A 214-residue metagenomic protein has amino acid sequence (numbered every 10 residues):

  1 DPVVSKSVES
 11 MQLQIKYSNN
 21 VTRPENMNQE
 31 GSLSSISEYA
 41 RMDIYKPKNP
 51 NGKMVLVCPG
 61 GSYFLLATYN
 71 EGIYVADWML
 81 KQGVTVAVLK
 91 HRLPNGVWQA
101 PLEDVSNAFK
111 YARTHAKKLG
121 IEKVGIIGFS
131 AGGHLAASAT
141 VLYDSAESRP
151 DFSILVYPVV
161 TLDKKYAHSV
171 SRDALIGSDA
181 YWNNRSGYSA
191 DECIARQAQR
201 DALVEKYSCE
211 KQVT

Functional and structural regions predicted by a protein language model:
D1-P50, W98: N-terminal cap/lid segment of alpha/beta-hydrolase-fold proteins
T22-N26, P158-Q212: Mobile cap/lid helix-loop segments that gate and shape the active-site cleft of serine hydrolases
R41-N51, K117, C209-V213: Short beta-strand-to-loop junctions in surface cap/lid or active-site-entrance loops
G52-G60: Short beta-strand element of the alpha/beta-hydrolase
M54, L80-A87, F152: A fold-wide structural signal in alpha/beta-hydrolase
G61, K90-P94, V159: Short beta-to-alpha linker loops that shape the active-site pocket of alpha/beta-hydrolase fold enzymes
A67-A76, A87-K123: Catalytic nucleophile-loop/oxyanion-hole region of alpha/beta-hydrolase and closely related hydrolase-like folds
E103, N107-S171, V204: Primarily recognizes the serine-hydrolase "nucleophile elbow" in alpha/beta-hydrolase and SGNH/GDSL folds
